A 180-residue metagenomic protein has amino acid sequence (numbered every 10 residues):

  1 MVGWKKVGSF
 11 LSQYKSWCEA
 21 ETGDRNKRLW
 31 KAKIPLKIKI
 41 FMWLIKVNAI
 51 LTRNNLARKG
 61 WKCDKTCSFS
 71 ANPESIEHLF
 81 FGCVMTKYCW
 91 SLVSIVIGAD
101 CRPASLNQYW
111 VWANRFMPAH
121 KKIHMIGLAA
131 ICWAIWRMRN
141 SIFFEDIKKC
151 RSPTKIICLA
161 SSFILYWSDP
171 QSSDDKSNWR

Functional and structural regions predicted by a protein language model:
M1-R180: Charged boundary/loop elements
